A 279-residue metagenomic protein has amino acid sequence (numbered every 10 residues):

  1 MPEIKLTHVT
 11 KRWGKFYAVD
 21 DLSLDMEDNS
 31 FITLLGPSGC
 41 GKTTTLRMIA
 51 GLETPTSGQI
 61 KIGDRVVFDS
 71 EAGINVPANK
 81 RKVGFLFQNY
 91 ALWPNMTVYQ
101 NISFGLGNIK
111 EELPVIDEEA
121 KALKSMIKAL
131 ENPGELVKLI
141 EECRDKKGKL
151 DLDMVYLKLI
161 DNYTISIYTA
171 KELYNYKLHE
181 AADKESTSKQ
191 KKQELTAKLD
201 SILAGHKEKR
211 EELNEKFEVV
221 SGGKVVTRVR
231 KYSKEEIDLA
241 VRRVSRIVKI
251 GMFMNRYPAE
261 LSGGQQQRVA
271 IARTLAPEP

Functional and structural regions predicted by a protein language model:
L35-P37: The feature captures the beta-strand-to-loop junction immediately N-terminal to the Walker
A50: Helix-to-loop junction immediately C-terminal to a conserved catalytic motif
V67-G84, N108, V115-D117, I127 (+7 more regions): ABC ATPase NBD coupling module
M96-G105, I109-D117, K121, E218: Short coil-to-helix segment of the ABC ATPase nucleotide-binding domain corresponding to the Q-loop/switch region
R256, P277: Conserved signature/switch motifs of ABC ATPase nucleotide-binding domains
Y257-L261, Q265: Conserved ABC ATPase signature
I271: Hydrophobic anchor residue at the start of the ABC signature
